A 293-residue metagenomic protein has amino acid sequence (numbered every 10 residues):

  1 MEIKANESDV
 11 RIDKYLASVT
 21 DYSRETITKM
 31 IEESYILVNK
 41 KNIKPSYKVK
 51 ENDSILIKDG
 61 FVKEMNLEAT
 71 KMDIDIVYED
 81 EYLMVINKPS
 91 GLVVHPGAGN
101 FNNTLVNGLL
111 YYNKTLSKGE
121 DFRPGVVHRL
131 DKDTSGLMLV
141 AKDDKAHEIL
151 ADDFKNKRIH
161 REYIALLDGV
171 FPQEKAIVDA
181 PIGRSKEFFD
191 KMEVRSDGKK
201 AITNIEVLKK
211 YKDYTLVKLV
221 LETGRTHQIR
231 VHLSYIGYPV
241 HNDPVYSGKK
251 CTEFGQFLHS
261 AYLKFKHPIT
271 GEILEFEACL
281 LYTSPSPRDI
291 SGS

Functional and structural regions predicted by a protein language model:
M1-I177, G183-K186, F257: RNA pseudouridine synthases
I57-D59, K186-F189, K200, D243-K249: Short Pro/Gly-enriched beta-strand edge/turn motifs at strand-loop
M72-D73, F189-R195, K249-T252: Short, P/G- and charge-enriched loop/turn segments at secondary-structure junctions
I86, V231, N242: Active-site flanking residues adjacent to catalytic metal/cofactor-binding acidic residues
H95-A98, V106, Q228, T252 (+1 more regions): A short, polar/proline- and glycine-enriched secondary-structure boundary/capping micro-motif
E120-A151, H160, I164, A180-I236 (+1 more regions): The conserved catalytic core of RNA pseudouridine synthases
V240-I269: RNA substrate-recognition surfaces in RNA-acting enzymes
Y282-S293: Single conserved hydrophobic/aromatic residue that forms the stacking wall/gate of nucleotide- or nucleobase-binding
